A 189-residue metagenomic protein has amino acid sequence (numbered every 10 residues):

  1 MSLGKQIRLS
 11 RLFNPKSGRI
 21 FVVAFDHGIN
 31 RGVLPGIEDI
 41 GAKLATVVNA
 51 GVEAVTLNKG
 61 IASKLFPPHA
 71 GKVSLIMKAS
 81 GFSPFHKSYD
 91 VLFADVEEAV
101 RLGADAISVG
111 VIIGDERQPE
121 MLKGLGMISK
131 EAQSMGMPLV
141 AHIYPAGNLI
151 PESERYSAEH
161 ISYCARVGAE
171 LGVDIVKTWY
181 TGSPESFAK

Functional and structural regions predicted by a protein language model:
M1-P15: N-terminal basic/disordered segments at the start of proteins
P15-K189: Alpha/beta enzyme core
